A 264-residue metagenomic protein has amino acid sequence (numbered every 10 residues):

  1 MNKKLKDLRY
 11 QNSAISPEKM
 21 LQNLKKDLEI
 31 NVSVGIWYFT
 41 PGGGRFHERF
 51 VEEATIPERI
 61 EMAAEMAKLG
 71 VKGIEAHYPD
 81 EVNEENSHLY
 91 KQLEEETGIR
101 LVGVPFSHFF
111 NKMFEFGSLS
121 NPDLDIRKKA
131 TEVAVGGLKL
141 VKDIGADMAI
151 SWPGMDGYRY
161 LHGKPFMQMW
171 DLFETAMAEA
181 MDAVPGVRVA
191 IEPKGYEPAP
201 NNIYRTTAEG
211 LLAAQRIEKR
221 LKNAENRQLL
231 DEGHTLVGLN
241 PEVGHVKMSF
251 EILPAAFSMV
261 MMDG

Functional and structural regions predicted by a protein language model:
M1, D7-K26, E96, R100-L101 (+2 more regions): Active-site acidic/histidine proton-transfer and metal-coordination neighborhood in alpha/beta enzyme cores
K3-T55: Boundary/entry segment of secreted carbohydrate-active catalytic domains
K25-V34, F50-E81, G145: Catalytic domains of carbohydrate-active enzymes, especially glycoside hydrolases
D27-F39, E81-F109, K142: Glycine-rich, aromatic-flanked loop segments that form ligand/cofactor-binding clefts across common enzyme folds
I30-Y38, K72-A76, I99-F106, A149-S151 (+3 more regions): Hydrophobic faces of well-ordered beta-strands that scaffold small-molecule active sites in alpha/beta enzyme cores
R45-A67, E84-V102: Glycine-rich, positively charged N-terminal anion/phosphate-binding segment
V51, E75-L89, G157-R159, E197-I203 (+1 more regions): Acidic-and-aromatic substrate-binding clefts and catalytic sites of carbohydrate-active enzymes
M248-G264: A short alpha/beta connector and helix-capping loop motif
